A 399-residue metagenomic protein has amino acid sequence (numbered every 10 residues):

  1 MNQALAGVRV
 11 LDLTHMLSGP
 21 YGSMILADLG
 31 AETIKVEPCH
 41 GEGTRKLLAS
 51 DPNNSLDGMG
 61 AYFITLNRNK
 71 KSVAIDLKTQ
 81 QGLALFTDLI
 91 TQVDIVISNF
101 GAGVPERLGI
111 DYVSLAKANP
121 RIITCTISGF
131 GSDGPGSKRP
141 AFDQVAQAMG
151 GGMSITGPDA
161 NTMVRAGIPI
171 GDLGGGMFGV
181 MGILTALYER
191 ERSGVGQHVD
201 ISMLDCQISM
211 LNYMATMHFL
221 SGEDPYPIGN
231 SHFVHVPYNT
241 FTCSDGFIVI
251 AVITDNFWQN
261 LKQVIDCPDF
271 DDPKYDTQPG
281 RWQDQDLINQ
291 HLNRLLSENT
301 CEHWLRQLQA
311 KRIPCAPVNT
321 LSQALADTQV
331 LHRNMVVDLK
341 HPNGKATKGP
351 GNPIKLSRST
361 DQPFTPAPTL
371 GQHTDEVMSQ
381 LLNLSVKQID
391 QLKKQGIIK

Functional and structural regions predicted by a protein language model:
M1-A6, T242, Q323-K399: Terminal low-complexity tails and localization/encapsulation signals of metabolic enzymes
M1-R192, T369, D375-K399: N-terminal helix-loop segment corresponding to the beta1-alpha1 unit of nucleotide/adenylate-binding folds
T33, Q309-Q323, L384-I389: Short, well-structured beta-strand/strand-turn elements
H40, F130-G131, M203-I208, D245-F247 (+2 more regions): Glycine-rich beta-alpha junction loops
S132, A160-I170, E191-Q207, Y226-F233 (+1 more regions): Conserved Rossmann-fold dehydrogenase catalytic segment
P169-L184, M203-L211, I253, F257: Mid-domain beta-loop-alpha active-site segment that forms a flexible, acidic cofactor/metal-binding surface
G176-G196, S209-S221, K262-D269: Oxidoreductase and adenylate-handling cofactor-binding alpha/beta cores
V236-K311, C315: Aromatic-enriched alpha-helical interface/lid elements that frame and gate functional surfaces
